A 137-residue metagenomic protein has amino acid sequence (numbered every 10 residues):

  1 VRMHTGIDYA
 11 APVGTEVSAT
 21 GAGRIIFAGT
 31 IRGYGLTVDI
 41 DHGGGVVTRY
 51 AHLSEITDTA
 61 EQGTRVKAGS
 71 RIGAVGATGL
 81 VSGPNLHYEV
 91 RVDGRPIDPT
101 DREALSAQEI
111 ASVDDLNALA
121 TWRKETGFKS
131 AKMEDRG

Functional and structural regions predicted by a protein language model:
V1-W122: Catalytic cores of peptidoglycan-degrading enzymes
W122-G137: C-terminal recognition in membrane/secretory proteostasis and scaffolding
